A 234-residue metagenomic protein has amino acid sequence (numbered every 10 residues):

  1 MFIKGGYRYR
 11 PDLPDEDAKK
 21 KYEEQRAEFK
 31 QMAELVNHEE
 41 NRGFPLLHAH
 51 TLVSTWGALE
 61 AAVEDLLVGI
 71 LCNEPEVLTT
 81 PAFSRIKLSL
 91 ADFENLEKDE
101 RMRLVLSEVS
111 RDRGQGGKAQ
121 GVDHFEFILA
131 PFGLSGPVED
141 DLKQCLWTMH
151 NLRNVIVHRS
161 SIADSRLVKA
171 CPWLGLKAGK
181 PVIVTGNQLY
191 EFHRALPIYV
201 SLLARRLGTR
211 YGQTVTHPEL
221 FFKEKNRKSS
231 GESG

Functional and structural regions predicted by a protein language model:
M1, D17-A18, Q25, T216-E219: Short secondary-structure junction/hinge motifs that connect adjacent elements
M1-D12: Hydrophobic, proline/glycine-rich low-complexity stretches
G6-R8, K21, I198: Intrinsically disordered, low-complexity N-terminal regions enriched in serine/proline/glycine with scattered basic
R8-R10, E23, E191, G212: Compositionally biased, intrinsically disordered low-complexity regions enriched in proline and serine
D12-W147: Helix-loop junctions and short alpha-helical segments
Q31, C145, L152, H158-G234: Polyanionic, low-complexity intrinsically disordered segments
A61-C72, V155, R159-I162, L202: Amphipathic alpha-helical interaction surfaces
